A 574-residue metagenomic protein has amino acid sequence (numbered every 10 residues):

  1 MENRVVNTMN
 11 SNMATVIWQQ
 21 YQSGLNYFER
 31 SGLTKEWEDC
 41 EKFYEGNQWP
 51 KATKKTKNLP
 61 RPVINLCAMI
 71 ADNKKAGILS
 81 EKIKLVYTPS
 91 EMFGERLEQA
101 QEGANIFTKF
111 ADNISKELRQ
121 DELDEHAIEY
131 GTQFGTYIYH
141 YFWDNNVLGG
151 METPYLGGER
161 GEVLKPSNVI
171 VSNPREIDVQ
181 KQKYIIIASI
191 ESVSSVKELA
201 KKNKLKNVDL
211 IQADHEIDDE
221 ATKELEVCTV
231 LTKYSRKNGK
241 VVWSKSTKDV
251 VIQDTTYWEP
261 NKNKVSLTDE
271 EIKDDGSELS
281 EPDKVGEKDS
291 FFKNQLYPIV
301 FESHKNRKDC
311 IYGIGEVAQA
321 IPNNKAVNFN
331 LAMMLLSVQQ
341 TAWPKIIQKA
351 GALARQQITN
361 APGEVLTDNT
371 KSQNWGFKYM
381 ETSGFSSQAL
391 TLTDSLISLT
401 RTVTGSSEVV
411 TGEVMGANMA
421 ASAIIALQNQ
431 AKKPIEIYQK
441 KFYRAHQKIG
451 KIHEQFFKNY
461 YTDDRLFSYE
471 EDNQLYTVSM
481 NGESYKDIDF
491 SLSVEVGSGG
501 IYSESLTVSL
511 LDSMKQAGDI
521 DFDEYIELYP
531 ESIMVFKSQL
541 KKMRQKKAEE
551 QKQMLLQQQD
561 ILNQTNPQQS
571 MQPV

Functional and structural regions predicted by a protein language model:
M1-E36, C40-K51, K116, Y139 (+4 more regions): C-terminal anchoring/interaction modules
M1-L279, K284-V285, A342, Q388 (+1 more regions): Extended, helix-rich architectural segments
N65, K165, S192-S195, G315 (+4 more regions): Helix N-terminus capping/helix-initiation residues
I78, T132-F134, L156-G157, E162-L164 (+7 more regions): A generic structural signal for short, non-catalytic loop/turn and secondary-structure boundary residues
P154-G158, I185-I186, E316, L506-S513: Short intrinsically disordered coil segments
V285-L296: Hydrophobic/aromatic interaction determinants used to assemble and anchor large protein complexes
E302-H304, I314, Q319-P322: Noncatalytic, helix-rich "gating/capping" subdomain that lines the substrate-entry/channel surface of large enzyme
